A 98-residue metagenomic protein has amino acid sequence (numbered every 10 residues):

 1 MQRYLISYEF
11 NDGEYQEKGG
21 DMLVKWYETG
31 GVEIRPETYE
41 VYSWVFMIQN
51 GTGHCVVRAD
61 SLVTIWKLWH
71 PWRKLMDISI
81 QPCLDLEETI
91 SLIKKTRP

Functional and structural regions predicted by a protein language model:
M1-P98: Conserved, structured core segments of small domains
